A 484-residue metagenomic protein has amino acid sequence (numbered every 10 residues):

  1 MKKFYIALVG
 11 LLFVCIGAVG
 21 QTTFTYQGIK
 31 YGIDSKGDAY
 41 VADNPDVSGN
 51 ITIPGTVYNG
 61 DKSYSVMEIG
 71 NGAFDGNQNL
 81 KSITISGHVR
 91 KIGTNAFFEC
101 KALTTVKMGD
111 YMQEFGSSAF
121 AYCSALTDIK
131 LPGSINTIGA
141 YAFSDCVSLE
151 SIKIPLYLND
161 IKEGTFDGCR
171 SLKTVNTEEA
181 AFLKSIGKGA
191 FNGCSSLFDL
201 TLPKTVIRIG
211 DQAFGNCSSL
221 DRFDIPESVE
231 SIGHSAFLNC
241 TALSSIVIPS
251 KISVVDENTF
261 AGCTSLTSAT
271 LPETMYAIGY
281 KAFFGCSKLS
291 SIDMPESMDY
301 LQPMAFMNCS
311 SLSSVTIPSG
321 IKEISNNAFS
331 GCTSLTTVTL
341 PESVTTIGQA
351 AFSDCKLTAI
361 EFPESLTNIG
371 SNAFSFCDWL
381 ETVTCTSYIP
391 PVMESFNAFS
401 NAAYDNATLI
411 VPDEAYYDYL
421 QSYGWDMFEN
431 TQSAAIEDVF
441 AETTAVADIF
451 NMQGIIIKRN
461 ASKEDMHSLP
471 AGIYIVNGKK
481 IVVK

Functional and structural regions predicted by a protein language model:
M1-T22: Bacterial Sec-dependent N-terminal signal peptides
V19-Y31: Boundary/junction segments of secreted and surface-exposed precursor proteins
Y26, D46-M67, Q78-K91, C100-E114 (+14 more regions): Structural signature of tandem-repeat unit edges
S35-G49: Secondary-structure transition/turn motif
N71-A73, G93-A96, G116-A121, G139-A142 (+11 more regions): Consensus positions within tandem repeat domains that build extended binding/scaffold surfaces
F74, F399-A402, A415, S422-D426: Acidic, glycine/polar-enriched metal-coordinating patches/loops that mediate binding to polyanionic ligands
C194, Y419-A435: A recurrent domain-boundary module in secreted/ectodomain proteins
A434-K484: C-terminal outer-membrane/trafficking sorting elements
